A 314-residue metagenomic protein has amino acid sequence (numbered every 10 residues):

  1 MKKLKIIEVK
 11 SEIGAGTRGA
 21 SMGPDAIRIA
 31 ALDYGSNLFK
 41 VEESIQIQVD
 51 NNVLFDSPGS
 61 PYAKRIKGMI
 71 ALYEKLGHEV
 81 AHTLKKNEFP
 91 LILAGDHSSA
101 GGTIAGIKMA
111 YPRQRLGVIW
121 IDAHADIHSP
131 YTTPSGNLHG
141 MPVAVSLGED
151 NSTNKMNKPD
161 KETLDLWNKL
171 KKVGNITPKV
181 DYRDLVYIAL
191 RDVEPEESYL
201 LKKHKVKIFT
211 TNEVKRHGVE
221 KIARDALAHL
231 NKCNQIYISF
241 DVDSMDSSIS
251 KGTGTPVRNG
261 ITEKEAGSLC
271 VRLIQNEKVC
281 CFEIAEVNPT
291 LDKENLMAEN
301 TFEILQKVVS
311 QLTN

Functional and structural regions predicted by a protein language model:
K2-N314: Conserved alpha-helical scaffold segments that buttress catalytic/binding sites
